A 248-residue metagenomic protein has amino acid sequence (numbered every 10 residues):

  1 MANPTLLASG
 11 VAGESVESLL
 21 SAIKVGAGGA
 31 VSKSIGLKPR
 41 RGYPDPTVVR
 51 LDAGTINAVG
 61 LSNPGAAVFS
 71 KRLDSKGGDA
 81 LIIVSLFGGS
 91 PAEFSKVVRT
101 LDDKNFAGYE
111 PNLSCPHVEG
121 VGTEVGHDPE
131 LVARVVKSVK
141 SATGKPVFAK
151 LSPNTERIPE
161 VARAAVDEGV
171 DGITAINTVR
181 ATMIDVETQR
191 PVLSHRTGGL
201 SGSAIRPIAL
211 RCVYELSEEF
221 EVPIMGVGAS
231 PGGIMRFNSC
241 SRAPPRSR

Functional and structural regions predicted by a protein language model:
M1-I82, F87: N-terminal capping/small domains of soluble enzymes
A8-G10, L151, V227: Short His-Asn-centered micro-motif
G13, S230-P231: Residue-level detector of alpha-helix initiation sites
S21-V25, G29, G89-M225, I234-S247: Alpha/beta enzyme core
I35-R41, I176-T182, S230: Short glycine-enriched loops at secondary-structure junctions
